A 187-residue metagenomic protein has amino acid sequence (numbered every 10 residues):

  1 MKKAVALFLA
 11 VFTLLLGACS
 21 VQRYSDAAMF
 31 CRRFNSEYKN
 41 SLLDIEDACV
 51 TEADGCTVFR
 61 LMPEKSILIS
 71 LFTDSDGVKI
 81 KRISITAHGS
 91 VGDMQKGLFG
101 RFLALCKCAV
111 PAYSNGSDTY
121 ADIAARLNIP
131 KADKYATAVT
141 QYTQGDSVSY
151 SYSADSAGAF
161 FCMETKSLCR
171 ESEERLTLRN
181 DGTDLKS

Functional and structural regions predicted by a protein language model:
M1-A4: Positively charged n-region of N-terminal signal peptides that target proteins for export
V11-F12: Repetitive helical segments and hydrophobic/amphipathic motifs
L15-A18: C-terminal motif of bacterial Sec signal peptides marking the signal peptidase cleavage site
S20-Q22: Bacterial signal peptide processing site
A28-L43: Post-signal peptide N-terminal segment of mature Sec-exported envelope proteins
N40-C56, P111-G145: Short glycine-rich, low-complexity/disordered patches
A53-F99, Y135-S187: Amphipathic N-proximal alpha-helical interface segments
S75-K131: Long, charged/polar, surface-exposed segments that mediate recognition or autoinhibition
